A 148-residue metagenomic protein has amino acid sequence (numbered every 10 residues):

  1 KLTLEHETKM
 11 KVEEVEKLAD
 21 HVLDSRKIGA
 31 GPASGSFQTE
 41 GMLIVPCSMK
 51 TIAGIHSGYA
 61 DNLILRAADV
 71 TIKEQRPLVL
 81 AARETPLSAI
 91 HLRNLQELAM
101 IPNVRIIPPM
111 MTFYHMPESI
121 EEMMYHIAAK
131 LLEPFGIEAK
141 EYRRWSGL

Functional and structural regions predicted by a protein language model:
K1-L78, T85-L148: A cross-family phosphate/adenosyl-ligand binding-site feature
